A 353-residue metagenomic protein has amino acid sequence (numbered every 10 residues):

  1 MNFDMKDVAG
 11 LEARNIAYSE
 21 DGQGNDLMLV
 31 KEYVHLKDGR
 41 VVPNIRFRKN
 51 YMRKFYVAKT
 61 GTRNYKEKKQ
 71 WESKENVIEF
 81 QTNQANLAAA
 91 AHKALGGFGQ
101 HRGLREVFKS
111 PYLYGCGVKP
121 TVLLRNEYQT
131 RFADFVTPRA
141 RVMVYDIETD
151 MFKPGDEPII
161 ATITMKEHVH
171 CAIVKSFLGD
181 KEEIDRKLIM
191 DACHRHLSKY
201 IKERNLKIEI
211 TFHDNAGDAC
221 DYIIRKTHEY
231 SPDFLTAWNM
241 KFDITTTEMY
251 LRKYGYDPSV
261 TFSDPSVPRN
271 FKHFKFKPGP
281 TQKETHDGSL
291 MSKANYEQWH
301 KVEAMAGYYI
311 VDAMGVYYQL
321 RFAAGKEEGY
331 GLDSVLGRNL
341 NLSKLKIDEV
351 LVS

Functional and structural regions predicted by a protein language model:
M1-S353: The two-metal-ion catalytic cores of nucleic-acid processing enzymes
